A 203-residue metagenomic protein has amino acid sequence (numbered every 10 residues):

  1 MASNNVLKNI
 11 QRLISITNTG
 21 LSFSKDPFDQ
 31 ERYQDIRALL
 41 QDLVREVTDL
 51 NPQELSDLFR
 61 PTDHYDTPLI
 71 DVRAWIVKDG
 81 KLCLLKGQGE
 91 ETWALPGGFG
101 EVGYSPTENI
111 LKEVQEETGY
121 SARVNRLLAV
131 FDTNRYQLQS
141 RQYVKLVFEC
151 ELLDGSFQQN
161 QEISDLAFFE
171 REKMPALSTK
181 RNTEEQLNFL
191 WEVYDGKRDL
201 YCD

Functional and structural regions predicted by a protein language model:
A2-Y33, L39, Q161-D203: Nudix hydrolase/Nudix homology domain
P27-Q30, Q34-R73: Acidic, metal-coordinating catalytic segment for phosphate/diphosphate chemistry, firing primarily on the Nudix
N51-L55, T62, A94, F99-T107: Long, low-complexity, charged/polar intrinsically disordered regions
S56-A94, A122, R126: N-terminal strand-loop-strand
G100-V124, D132-F189, C202: Unchanged
